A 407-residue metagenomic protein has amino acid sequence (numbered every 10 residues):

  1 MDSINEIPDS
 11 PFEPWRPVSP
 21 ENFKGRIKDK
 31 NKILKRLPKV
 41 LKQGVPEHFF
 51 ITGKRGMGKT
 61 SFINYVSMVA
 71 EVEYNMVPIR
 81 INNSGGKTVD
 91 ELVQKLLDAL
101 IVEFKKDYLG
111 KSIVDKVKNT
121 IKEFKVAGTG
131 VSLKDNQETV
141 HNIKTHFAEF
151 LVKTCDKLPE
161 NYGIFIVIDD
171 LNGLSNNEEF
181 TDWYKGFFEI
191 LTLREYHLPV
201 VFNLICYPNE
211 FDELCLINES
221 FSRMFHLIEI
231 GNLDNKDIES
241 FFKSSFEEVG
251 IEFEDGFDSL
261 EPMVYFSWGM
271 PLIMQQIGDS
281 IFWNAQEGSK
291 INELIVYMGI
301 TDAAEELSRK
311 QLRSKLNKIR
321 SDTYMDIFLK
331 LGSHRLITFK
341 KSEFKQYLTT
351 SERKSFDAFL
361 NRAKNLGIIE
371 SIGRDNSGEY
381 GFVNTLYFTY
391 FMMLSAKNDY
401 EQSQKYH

Functional and structural regions predicted by a protein language model:
M1-E47, T52, G367, Q404-H407: A short, basic N-terminal segment
V45-F180, V200, K354, A358: P-loop NTPase nucleotide-binding core
F165-V167, G173-I217, E229: Sensor-1/coupling segment of RecA-like P-loop NTPase cores
I230-S259, F266, I277: Conserved small helical "lid"/interfacial subdomain of P-loop NTPases
G269, I273-R353, Y406: Winged-helix-like regulatory helical subdomains adjacent to P-loop NTPase cores
T349-G367: Short amphipathic alpha-helical interaction segments
I372-Y380: Short, Lys/Arg-rich nucleic-acid/phosphate-binding segment
T385-H407: Short, amphipathic alpha-helical interaction segments positioned at domain boundaries
